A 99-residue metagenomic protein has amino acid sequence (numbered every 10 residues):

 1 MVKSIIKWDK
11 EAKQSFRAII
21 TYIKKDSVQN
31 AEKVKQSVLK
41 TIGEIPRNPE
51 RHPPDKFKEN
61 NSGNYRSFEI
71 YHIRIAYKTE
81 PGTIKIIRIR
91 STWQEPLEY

Functional and structural regions predicted by a protein language model:
M1-N64: Basic, Lys/Arg-enriched alpha-helical interface segments
I70-R74, K78-Y99: Enriched for short, Lys/Arg-rich terminal
